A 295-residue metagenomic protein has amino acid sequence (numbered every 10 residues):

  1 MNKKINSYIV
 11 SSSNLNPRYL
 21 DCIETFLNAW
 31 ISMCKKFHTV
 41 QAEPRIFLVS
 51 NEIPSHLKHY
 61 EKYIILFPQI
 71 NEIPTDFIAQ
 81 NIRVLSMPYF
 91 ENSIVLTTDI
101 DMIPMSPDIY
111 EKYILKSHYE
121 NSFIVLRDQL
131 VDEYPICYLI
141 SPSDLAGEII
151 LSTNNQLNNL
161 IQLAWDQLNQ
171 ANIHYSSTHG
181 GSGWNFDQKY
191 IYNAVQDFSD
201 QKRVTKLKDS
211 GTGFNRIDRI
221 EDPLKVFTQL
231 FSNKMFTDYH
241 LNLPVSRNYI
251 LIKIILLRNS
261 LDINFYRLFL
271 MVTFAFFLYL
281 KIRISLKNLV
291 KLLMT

Functional and structural regions predicted by a protein language model:
M1-E72, V272-V290, M294: N-terminal anchoring/stem segment of glycosyltransferases
S11-N14, I46-S50, F77, T97-I100 (+1 more regions): Short His-Asn-centered micro-motif
S12-I23, D76-Q80, Y138, G180-Q188: Aromatic-acidic/polar surface patches that form glycan- and anion
N14-P17, N51-P54, N71-E72, D101-P104 (+4 more regions): Short, solvent-exposed loop/turn segments at secondary-structure junctions
L20-M33, P107-Y113, S117, T153-W165 (+1 more regions): Well-ordered, non-membrane alpha-helical segments in soluble/globular domains
A79-R127: GT-A fold catalytic core of metal-dependent nucleotide-sugar glycosyltransferases, centered on the diacidic
E120-G147: Short beta-strand-to-loop element that shapes/binds the nucleotide-sugar donor at the catalytic cleft/hinge
E148-A275: Catalytic core and acceptor-binding pocket of nucleotide-sugar-dependent glycosyltransferases
